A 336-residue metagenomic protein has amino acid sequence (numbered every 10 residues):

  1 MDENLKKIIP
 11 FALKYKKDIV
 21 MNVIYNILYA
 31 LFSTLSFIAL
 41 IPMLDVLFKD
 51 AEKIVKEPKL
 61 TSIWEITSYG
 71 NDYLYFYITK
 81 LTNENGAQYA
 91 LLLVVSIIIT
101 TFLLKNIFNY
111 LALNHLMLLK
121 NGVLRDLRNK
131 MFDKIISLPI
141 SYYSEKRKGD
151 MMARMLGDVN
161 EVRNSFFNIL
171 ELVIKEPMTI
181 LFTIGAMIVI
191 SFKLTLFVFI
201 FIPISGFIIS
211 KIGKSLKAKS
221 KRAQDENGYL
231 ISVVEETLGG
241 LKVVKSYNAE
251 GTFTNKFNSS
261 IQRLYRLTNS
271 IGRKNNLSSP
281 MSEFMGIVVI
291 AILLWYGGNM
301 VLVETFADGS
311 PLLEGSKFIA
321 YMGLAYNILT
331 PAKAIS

Functional and structural regions predicted by a protein language model:
M1-I38, L47-V95, L104, L111-L116 (+9 more regions): Membrane-integrated ABC transporters
L13-K17, I140-S141, G157-F166, L170 (+5 more regions): An intracellular "coupling" helix at the cytosolic face of ABC transporter transmembrane type-1 domains
D18-L28, E171-R222, W295-F306, L313: Transmembrane helices of ABC transporter permease
V20, I24, S36, L92 (+10 more regions): Internal alpha-helical transmembrane segments of multi-pass membrane proteins, especially GPCRs
F32-I41, D45, I97-K148, M152-L156 (+8 more regions): Juxtamembrane helix-loop junctions of ABC transporter transmembrane domains
F32-K53, K105, T179-G185, I190-S191 (+1 more regions): Juxtamembrane "helix exit" motif at the C-terminal ends of alpha-helical transmembrane segments in multi-pass membrane
T101-K120, E171-M178, F199-A223, T237 (+3 more regions): Alpha-helical transmembrane segments of multi-pass membrane proteins
A186-I200, K274-S336: Helix-loop-helix
